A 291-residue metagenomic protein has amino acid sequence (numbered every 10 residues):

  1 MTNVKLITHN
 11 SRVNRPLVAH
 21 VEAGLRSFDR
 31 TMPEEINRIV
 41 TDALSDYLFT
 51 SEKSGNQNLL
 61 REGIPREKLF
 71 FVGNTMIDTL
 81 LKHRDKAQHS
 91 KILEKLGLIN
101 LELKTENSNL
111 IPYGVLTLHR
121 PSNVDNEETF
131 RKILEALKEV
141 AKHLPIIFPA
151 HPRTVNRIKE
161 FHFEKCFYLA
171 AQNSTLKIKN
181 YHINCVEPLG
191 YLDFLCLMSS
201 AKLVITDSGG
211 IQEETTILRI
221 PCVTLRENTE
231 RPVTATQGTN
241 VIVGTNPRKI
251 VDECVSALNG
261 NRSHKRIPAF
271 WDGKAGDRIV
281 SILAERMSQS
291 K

Functional and structural regions predicted by a protein language model:
M1-I146, T154-K291: Nucleotide-activated sugar donor-binding and catalytic core shared by glycosyltransferases and related lipid-linked
